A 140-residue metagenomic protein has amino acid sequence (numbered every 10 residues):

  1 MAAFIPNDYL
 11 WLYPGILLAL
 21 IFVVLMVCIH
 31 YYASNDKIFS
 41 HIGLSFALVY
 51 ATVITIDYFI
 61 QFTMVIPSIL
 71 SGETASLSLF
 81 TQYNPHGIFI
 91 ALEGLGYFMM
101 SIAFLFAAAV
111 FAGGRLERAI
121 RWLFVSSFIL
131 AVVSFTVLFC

Functional and structural regions predicted by a protein language model:
M1-C140: Hydrophobic, aromatic-enriched alpha-helical segments typical of multi-pass transmembrane helices
